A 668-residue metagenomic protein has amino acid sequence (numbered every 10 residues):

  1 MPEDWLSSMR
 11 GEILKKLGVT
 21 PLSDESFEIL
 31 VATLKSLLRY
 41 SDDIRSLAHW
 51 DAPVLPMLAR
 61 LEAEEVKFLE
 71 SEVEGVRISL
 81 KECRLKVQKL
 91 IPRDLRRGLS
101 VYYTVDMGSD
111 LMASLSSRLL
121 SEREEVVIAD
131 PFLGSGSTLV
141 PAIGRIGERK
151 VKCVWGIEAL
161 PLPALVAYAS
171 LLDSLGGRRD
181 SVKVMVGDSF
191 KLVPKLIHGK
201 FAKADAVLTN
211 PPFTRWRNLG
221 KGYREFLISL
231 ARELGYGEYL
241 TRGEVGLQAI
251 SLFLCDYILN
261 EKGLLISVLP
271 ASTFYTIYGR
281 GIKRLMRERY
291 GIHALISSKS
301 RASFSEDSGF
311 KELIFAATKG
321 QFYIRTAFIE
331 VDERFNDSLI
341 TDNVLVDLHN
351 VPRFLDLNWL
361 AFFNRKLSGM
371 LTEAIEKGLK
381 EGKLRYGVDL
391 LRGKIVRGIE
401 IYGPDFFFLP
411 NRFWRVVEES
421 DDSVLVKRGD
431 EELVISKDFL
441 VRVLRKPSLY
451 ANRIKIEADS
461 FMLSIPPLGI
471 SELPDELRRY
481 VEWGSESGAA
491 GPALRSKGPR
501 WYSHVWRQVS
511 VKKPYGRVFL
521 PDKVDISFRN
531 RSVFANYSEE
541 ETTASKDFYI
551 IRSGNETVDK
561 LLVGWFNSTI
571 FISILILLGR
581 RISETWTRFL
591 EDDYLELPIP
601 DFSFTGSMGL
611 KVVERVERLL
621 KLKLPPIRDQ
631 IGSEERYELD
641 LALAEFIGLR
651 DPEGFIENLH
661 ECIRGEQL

Functional and structural regions predicted by a protein language model:
P2-S170, V193, Y275-I282, L590-T605 (+2 more regions): Class I S-adenosyl-L-methionine
P92-Y102, I128, K152-W155, E233-L240 (+6 more regions): Glycine- and acidic
M107, L139-V140, P161-L165, S189-K195 (+1 more regions): Signature of N6-adenine DNA methyltransferases within the class I
V126, K152, D205, H293 (+1 more regions): Conserved acidic residues
K150, R179, S308-E312, A544-K546 (+1 more regions): Short, solvent-exposed loop/turn segments at the edges of secondary structure
A169-L196: S-adenosyl-L-methionine
L208, L355-I401, D405-F406, P410-F413 (+1 more regions): Non-catalytic DNA-recognition/assembly elements of restriction-modification systems
G369-K611, I647: Polybasic, glycine- and aromatic-enriched phosphate-binding surface used to engage nucleic acids
